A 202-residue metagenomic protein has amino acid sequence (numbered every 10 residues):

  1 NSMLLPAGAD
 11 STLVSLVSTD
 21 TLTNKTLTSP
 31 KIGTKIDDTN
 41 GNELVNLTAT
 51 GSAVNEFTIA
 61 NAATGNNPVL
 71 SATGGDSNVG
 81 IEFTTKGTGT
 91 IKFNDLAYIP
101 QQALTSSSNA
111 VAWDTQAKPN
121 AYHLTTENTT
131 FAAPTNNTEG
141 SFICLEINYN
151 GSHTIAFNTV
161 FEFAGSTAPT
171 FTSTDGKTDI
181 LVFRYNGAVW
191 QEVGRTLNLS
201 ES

Functional and structural regions predicted by a protein language model:
N1-S2: Short, intrinsically disordered, charge-balanced linker/junction segments flanking boundaries in proteins
L5-G8, L13, T26-I36, G41-A62 (+4 more regions): Exposed extracellular interaction/assembly regions and N-terminal maturation sites
G65-S77: Intrinsically disordered, low-complexity regulatory segments in eukaryotic proteins
E162-P169: Extracellular beta-sheet repeat scaffolds used for adhesion and glycan interaction
F171-D175: Short proline/glycine- and polar residue-rich coil/turn motifs
